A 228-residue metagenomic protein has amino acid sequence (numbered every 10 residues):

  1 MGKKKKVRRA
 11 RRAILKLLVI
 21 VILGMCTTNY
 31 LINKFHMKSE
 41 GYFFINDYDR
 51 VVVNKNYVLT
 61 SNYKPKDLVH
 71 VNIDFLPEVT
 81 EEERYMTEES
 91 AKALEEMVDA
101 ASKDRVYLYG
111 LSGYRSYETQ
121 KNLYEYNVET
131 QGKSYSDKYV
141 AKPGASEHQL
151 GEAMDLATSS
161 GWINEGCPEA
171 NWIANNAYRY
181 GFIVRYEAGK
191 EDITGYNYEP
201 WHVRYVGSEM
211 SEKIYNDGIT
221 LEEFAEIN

Functional and structural regions predicted by a protein language model:
G2-G113, Y117-N228: Extracytoplasmic cell-surface/polysaccharide-interacting catalytic and binding patches
